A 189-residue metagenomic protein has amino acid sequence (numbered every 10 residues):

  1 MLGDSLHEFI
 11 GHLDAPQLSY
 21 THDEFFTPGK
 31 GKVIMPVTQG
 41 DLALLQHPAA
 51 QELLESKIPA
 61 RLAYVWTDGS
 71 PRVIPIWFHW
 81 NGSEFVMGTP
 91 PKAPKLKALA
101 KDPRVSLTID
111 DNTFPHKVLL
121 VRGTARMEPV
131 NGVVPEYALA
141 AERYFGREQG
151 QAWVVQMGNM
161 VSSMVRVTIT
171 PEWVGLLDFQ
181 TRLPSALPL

Functional and structural regions predicted by a protein language model:
D4-E8: Residues flanking N-terminal targeting/processing segments that define the start of mature chains
F9, Y20, F25-F26: Aromatic (phenylalanine/tyrosine) cluster motif
F25-L45, K117-L189: Charged, gly/pro-rich active-site loop segments
P36-R61: Short, basic/aromatic recognition patches
I58-P91, K97-L99, V105-I109, L119-V121: Short beta-strand segments
A93-K95, F114, L183-P184: Short, surface-exposed beta-strand-loop junctions and turns on beta-sheet-rich folds
